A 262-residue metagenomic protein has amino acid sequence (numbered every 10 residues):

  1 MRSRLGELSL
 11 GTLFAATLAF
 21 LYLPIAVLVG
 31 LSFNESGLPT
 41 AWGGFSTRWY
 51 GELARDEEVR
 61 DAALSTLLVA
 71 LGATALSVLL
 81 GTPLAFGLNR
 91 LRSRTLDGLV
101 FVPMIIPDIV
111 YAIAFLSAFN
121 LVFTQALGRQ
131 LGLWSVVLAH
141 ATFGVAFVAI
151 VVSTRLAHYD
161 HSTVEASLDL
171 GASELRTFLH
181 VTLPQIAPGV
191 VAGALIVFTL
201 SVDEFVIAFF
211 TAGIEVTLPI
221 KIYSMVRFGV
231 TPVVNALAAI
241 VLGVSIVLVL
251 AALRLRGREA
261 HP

Functional and structural regions predicted by a protein language model:
R2-L38, G51-A157, Q185, G189 (+5 more regions): Membrane-water interface segments at the C-terminal ends of transmembrane alpha-helices in multi-pass inner-membrane
A41-R55, G213-R227: Short hydrophobic, aromatic-rich alpha-helical segments embedded in or entering the lipid bilayer of multi-pass
F45-S46, T154-E165, E174-R176, A187 (+1 more regions): Transmembrane helix boundary and interhelical loop/hinge segments in multi-pass membrane proteins
L88, A166-S167: Short loop immediately C-terminal to the Walker-B catalytic DE motif in ABC-type ATPase nucleotide-binding domains
T163, E259-P262: Short, Lys/Arg-enriched, Gly/Pro-containing loop segments at transmembrane-helix junctions of multi-pass membrane
L170-A172, P184: Glycine/proline-centered hinge or cleavage motifs at structural transition points of membrane proteins
H180-V181: Low-complexity, Ser/Thr/Pro-rich intrinsically disordered linker/stalk segments at domain junctions
V230-P232: A cytosolic-side transmembrane-helix exit/cap motif
